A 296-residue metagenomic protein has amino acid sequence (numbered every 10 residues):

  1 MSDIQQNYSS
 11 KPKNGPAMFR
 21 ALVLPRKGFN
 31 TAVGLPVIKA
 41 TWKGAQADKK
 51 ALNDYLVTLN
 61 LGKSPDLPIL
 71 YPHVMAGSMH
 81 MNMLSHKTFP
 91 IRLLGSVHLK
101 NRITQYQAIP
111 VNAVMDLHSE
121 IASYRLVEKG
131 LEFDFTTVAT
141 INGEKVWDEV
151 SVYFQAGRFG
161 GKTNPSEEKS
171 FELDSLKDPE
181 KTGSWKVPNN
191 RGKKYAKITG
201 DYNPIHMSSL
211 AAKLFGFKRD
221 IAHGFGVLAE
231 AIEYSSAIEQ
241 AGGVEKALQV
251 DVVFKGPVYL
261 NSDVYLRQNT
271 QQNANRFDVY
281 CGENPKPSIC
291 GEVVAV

Functional and structural regions predicted by a protein language model:
M1-K100, G160-S166, F171-G242: Hot-dog-fold acyl-thioester-processing enzymes
M1-L24, N30-L35, M79-M81, S96-S184 (+2 more regions): HotDog/MaoC-like acyl-thioester-processing domains
K39, D148, A247-Q249: Hydrophobic residues on conserved beta-strands that form the core of alpha/beta folds
S235-N269: A conserved acidic, glycine/proline-rich C-terminal tail/linker
